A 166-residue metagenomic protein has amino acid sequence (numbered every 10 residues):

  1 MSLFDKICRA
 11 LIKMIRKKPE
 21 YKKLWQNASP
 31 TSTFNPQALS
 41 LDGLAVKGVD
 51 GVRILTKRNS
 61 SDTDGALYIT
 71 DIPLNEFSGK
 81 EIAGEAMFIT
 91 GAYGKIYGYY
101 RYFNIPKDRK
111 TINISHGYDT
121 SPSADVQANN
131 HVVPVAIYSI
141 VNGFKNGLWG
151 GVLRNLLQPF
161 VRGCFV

Functional and structural regions predicted by a protein language model:
M1-D5: Classical Sec-dependent N-terminal signal peptides that target proteins to the secretory pathway
K6-F34, G43-L44, N142-L157: Glycine-rich, low-complexity segments
C8, K13-R16, T70-P73, A83 (+4 more regions): Residues marking helix boundaries in flexible regions
W25-T33, L55, E85-I89, S115: Trp- and acidic/polar-enriched beta-sheet ligand-binding modules for extracellular glycan and matrix recognition
N27-K47, N59-I69, E76: Surface-exposed ligand/attachment interfaces on beta-rich extracellular proteins
D50-R58, I112-Y118: A short beta-strand element within beta-rich, extracytoplasmic domains of secreted/secretory-pathway proteins
N59, A66-I69, P73-G98: Terminal beta-strand-rich extracellular "head" domains that mediate receptor/glycan or other ligand binding
T90-V166: Extracellular jelly-roll beta-sandwich "head" domains, especially the C-terminal globular C1q domain
